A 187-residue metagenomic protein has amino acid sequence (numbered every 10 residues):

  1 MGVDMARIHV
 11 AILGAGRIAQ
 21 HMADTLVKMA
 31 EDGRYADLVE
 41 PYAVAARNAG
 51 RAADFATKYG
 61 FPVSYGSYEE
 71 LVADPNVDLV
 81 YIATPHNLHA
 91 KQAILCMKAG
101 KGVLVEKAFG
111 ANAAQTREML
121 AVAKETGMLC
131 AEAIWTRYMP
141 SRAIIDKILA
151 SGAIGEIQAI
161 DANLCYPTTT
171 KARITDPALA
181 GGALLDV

Functional and structural regions predicted by a protein language model:
G2-Y59: N-terminal Rossmann-like dinucleotide-binding module
A19, A23, A52, H89 (+3 more regions): A general structural signal for well-ordered alpha-helical segments in protein cores
M22, P62-V122: Beta-loop-alpha module in the N-terminal Rossmann-like domain of NAD(P)-dependent dehydrogenases, especially those
T25-M29, F55-Y59, L95-A99, E118-T126 (+1 more regions): Alpha-helical structural signal in soluble globular domains
V39, D78, K101, G127-L129 (+1 more regions): Short, well-ordered coil/turn segments that N-cap beta-strands
V39-A43, D78-V80, G181-G182: Short active-site oxyanion
Y65, L104, L129-A131, D161: Structural detector of well-ordered beta-strand residues that form the stable sheet scaffold of enzyme domains
L129, T136-V187: Predominantly a Rossmann-like dinucleotide-binding segment in NAD(P)-dependent oxidoreductases
